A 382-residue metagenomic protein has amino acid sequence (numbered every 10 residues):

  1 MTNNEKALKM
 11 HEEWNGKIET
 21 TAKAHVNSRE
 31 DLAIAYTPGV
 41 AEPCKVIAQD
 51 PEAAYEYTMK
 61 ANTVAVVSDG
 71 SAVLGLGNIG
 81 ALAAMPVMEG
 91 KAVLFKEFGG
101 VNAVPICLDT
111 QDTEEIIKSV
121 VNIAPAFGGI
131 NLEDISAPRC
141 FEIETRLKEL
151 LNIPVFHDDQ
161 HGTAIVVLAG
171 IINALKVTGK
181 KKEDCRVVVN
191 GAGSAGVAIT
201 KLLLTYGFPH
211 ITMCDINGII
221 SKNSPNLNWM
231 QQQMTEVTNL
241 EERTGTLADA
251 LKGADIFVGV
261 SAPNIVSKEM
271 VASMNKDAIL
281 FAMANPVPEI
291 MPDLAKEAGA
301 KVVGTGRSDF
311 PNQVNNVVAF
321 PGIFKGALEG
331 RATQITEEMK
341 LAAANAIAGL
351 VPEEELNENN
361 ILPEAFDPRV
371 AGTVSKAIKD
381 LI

Functional and structural regions predicted by a protein language model:
M1-I153, S375, L381: N-terminal ligand-binding/catalytic initiation module
E12, Y55-K60, K96-E97, N122-A124 (+8 more regions): Solvent-exposed alpha-helices and their adjacent loops that cap or buttress functional pockets in soluble metabolic
D69-S71, I79, L108-D109, D134-A137 (+5 more regions): Short, ordered loop/turn segments at secondary-structure junctions
L74, A81-G99, L151, H157 (+2 more regions): Glycine-rich phosphate/diphosphate-binding loop of Rossmann-like nucleotide-binding domains
P105, N131-D134, V155-D158, V189 (+4 more regions): General beta-strand structural signal in soluble alpha/beta enzymes
D158-D159, A282-I382: Adenosine-phosphate binding glycine-rich loop
Q232-V302, R307-D309: Rossmann-like adenosine-cofactor binding region
